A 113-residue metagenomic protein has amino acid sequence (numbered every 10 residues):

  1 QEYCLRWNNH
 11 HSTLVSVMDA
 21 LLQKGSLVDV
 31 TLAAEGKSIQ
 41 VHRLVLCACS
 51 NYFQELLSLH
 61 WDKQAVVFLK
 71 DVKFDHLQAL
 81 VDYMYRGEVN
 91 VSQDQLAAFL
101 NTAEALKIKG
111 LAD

Functional and structural regions predicted by a protein language model:
Q1-Q40, D75, A79-A98: N-terminal BTB/POZ boundary and linker segment
Y3, L56-K70: Interdomain boundary/hinge elements
T13, S58-L59, V89, A105: A generic structural signal for solvent-exposed, polar alpha-helical segments
V15-Q23, L44-S50, Q64-K70: Short, functional N-terminal and low-complexity linear motifs
G25, D29-W61: Alpha-helical oligomerization interface recognition
N51, V66-D113: Post-BTB helical module
